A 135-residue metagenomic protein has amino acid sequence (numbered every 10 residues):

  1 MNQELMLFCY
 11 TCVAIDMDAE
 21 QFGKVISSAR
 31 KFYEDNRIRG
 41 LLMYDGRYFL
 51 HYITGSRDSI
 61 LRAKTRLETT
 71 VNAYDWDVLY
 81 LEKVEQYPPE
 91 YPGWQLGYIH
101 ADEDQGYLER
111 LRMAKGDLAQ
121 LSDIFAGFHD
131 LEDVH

Functional and structural regions predicted by a protein language model:
M1-H135: Charge-rich, low-complexity N-terminal segments
